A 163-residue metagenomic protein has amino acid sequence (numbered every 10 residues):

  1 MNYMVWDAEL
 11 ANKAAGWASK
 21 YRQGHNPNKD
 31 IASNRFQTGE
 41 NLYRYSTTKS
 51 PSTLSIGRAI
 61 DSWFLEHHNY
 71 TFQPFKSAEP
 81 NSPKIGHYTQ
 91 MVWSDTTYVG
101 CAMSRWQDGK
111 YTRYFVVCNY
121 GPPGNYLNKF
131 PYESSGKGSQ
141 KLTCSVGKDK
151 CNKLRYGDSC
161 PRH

Functional and structural regions predicted by a protein language model:
M1-H163: Mature extracellular or exoplasmic CAP/SCP-family domains and secreted bioactive peptides
